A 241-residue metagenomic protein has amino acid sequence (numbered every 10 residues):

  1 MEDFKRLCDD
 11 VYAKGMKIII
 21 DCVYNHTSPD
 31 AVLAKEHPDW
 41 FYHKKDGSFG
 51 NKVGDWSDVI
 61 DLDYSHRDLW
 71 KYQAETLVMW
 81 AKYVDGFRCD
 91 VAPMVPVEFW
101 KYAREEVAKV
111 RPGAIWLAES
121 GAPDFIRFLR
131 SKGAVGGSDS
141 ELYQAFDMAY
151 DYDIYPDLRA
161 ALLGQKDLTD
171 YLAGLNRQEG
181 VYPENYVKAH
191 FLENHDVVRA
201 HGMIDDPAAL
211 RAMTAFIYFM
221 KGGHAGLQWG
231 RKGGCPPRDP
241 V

Functional and structural regions predicted by a protein language model:
M1, P29, D55-W70, D85-M94 (+2 more regions): The substrate-binding groove and active-site-proximal loops of carbohydrate-active enzymes, especially glycoside
M1-A81, A103, K109, I126-R127: Substrate-binding/active-site clefts of carbohydrate-active enzymes
C8, Y12, E75, D90-E184 (+4 more regions): Active-site-proximal helices and loops of the catalytic beta/alpha 8
V11, D21, W80, C89 (+5 more regions): Conserved, mostly hydrophobic/aromatic
A13-I19, V84-G86, R111-I115, V187 (+1 more regions): Loop/turn elements at helix/coil->beta-strand transitions in domains of secreted/extracellular proteins
A81-Y83, Y182-P183, F219-M220: Alpha-helix termination/capping residues and helix-transition junctions
H190-L192, H224-Q228, G234-C235: Short hydrophobic-aromatic micro-motifs
A212-K221: Short, hydrophobic/amphipathic alpha-helical patches that form generic packing surfaces within helical domains
